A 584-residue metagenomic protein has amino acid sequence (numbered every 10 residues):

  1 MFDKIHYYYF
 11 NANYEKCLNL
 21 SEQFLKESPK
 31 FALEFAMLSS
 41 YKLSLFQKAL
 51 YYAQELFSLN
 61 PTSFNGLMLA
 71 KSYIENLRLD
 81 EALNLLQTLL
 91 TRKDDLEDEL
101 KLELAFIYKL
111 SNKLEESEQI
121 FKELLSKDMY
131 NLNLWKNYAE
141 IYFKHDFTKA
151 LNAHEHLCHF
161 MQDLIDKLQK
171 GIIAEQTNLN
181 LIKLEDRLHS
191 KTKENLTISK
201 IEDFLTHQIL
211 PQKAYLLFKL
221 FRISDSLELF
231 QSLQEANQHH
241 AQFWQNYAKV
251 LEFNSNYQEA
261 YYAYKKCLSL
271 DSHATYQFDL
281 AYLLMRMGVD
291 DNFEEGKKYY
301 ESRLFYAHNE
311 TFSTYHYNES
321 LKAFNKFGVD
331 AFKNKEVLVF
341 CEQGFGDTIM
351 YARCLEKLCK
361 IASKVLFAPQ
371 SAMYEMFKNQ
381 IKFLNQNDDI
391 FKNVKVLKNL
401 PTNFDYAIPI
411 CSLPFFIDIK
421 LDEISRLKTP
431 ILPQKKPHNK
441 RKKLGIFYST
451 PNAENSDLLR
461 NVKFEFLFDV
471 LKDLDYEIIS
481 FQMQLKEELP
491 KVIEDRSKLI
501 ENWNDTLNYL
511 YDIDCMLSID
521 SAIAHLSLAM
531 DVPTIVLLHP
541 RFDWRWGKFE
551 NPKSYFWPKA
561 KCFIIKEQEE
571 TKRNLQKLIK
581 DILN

Functional and structural regions predicted by a protein language model:
M1-C515, D520-N584: Alpha-helical solenoid repeat scaffolds of the TPR/TPR-like class and their adjacent stem/linker regions that mediate
